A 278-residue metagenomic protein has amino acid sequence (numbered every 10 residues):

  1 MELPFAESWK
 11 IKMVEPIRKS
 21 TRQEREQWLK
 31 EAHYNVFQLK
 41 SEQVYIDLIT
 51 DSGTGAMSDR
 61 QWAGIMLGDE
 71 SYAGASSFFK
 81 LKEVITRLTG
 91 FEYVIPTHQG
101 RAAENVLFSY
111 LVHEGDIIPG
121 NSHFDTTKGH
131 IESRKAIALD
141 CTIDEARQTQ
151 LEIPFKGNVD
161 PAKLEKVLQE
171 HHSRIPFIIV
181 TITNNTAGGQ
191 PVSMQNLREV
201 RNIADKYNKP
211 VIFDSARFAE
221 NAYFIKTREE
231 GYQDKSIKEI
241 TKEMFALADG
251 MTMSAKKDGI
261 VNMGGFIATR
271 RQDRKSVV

Functional and structural regions predicted by a protein language model:
E2-Y34, Q38-G55, Q61, E70-V94 (+1 more regions): Conserved PLP-enzyme active-site core in the AAT-like
L67: Short glycine/proline- and acidic residue-enriched helix-loop micro-motifs that form flexible lids or anion-recognition
